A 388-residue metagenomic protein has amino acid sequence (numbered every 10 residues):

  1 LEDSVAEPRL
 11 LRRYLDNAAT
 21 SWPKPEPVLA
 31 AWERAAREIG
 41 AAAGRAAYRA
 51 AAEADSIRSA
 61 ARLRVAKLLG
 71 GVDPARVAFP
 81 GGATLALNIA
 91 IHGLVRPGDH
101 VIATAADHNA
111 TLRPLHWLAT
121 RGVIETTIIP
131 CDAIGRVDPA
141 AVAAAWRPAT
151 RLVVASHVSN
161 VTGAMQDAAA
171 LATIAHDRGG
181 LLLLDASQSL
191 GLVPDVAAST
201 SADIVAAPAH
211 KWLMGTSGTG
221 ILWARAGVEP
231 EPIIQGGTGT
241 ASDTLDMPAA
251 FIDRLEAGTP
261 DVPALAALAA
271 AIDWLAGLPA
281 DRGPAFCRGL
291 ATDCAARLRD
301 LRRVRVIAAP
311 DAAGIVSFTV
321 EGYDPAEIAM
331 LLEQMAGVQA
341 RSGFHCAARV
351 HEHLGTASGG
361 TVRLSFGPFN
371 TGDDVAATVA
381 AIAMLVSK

Functional and structural regions predicted by a protein language model:
L1-K388: Pyridoxal 5′-phosphate
